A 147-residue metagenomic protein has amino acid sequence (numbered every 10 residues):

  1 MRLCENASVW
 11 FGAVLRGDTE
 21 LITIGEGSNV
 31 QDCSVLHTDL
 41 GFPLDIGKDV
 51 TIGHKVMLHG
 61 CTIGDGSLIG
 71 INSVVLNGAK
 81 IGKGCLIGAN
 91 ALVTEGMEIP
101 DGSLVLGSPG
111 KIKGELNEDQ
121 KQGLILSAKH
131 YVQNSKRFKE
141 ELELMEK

Functional and structural regions predicted by a protein language model:
M1-A7: N-terminal glycine-rich anion-binding loops that anchor highly charged ligand groups
D18, E26, D32-S34, T38 (+2 more regions): Glycine-rich hexapeptide-repeat left-handed beta-helix
